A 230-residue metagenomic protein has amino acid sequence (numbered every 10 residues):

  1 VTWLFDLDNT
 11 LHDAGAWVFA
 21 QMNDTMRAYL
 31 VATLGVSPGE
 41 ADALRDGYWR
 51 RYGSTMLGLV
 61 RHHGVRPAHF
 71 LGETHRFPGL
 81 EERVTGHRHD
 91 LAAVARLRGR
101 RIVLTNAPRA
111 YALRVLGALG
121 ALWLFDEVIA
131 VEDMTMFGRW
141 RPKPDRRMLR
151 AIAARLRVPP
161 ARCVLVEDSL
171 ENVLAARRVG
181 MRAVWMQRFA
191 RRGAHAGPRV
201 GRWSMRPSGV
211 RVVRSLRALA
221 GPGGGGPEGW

Functional and structural regions predicted by a protein language model:
V1, A95, P108-R109, L113-W230: Asp-based, Mg2+/Mn2+-dependent phosphohydrolase catalytic module
V1-D90, A110: N-terminal helical cap/lid subdomain that shapes the substrate entry/recognition surface in HAD-like hydrolases
F5, D13, V103-T105, W185: Hydrophobic residues in well-ordered beta-strands that form the structural core
V31, V60, L80, I102 (+3 more regions): Short, flexible active-site loop motifs that bind/organize anionic cofactors or intermediates
V36, V65, G99, V158 (+1 more regions): Short glycine/serine/threonine/alanine-rich loop segments
G86, L104, R141: Residue-level marker of regulatory loop/turn positions in helix-turn-helix DNA-binding domains and in histidine
H89-R98: Catalytic-core regions built around general acid/base machinery
